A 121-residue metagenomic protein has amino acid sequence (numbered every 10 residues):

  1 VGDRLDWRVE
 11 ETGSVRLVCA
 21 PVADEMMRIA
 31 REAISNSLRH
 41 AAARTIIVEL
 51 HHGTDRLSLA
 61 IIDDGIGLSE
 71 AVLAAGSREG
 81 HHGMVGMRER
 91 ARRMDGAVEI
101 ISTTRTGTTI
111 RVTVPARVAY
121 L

Functional and structural regions predicted by a protein language model:
V1-L121: Coiled-coil dimerization/phosphotransfer module
